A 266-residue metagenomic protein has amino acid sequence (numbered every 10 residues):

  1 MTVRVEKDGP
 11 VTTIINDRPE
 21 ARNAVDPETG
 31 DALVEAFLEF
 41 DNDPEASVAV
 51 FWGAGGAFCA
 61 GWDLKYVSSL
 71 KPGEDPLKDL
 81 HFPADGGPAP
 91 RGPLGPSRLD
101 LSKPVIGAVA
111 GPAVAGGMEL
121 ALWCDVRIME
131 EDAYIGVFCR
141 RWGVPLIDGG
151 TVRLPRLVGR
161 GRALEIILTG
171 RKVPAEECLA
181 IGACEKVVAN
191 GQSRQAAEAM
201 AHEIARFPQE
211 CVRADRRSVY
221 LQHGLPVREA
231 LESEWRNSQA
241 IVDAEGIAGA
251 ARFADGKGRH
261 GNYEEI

Functional and structural regions predicted by a protein language model:
M1-G56, S68-L70: Conserved CoA-thioester-binding segment of acyl-CoA-metabolizing enzymes
M1-G9, G170-A175, Q195, A199-H202 (+1 more regions): C-terminal alpha-helix plus adjacent terminal tail
I14, R18, L33, F51 (+6 more regions): Terminal peptide-recognition signature
T29-A32, S193, E234: Hydrophobic alpha-helical membrane-association signature
G30-V34, L38, L64-A110, E264: An acidic, glycine-rich surface segment that forms the CoA-thioester-binding/catalytic face of crotonase-fold enzymes
F37, F58, I135, F253 (+1 more regions): Conserved hydrophobic/aromatic "anchor" residues that stabilize well-ordered secondary structure elements
G56-A60, V114, G136, V219: Short, active-site-adjacent cap segments at secondary-structure transitions
P96-E210: Crotonase-fold acyl-CoA enzyme core
